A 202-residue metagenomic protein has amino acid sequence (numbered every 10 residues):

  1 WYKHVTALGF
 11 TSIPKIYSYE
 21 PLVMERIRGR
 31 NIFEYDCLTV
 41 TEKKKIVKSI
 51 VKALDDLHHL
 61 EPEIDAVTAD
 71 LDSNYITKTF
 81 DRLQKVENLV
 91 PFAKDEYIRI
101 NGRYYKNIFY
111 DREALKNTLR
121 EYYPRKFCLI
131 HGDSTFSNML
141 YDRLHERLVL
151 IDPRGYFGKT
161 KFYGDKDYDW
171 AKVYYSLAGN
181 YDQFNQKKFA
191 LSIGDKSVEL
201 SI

Functional and structural regions predicted by a protein language model:
W1-F10, I32-V86, V90-A93, I108-A114 (+1 more regions): Conserved kinase catalytic-core helix
T6-P21: Conserved HxN/HPN-centered segment at the entrance to the catalytic loop of eukaryotic protein kinase-like domains
S12, L22, C128, R147-L150 (+1 more regions): Protein kinase-like catalytic core scaffold
E20, Y97-L119, M139-L140, R147: Hydrophobic transmembrane helix bundles of membrane-integrated enzymes that assemble and modify cell-envelope
P21-N31: Conserved short submotifs of the Hanks-type protein kinase catalytic core that shape the nucleotide-binding pocket
K43, T135-F136, N180: Catalytic phosphate/metal-binding cores of nucleic-acid and nucleotide-processing enzymes, i.e., regions that mediate
A114-G164: Active-site acidic catalytic loop and adjacent metal/ATP-binding pocket of ATP-dependent phosphoryl transfer enzymes
L148, Y156-I202: Active-site activation/catalytic loop segments of kinase-like enzymes and analogous catalytic loops in related
